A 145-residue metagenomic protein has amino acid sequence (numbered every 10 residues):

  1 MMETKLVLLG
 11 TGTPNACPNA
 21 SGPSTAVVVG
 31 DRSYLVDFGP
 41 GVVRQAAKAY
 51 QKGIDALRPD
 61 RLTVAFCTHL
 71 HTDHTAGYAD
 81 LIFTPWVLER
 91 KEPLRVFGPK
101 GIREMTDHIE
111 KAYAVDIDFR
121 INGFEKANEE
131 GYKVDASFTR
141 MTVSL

Functional and structural regions predicted by a protein language model:
M2-L145: Binuclear metal-dependent hydrolase catalytic cores
